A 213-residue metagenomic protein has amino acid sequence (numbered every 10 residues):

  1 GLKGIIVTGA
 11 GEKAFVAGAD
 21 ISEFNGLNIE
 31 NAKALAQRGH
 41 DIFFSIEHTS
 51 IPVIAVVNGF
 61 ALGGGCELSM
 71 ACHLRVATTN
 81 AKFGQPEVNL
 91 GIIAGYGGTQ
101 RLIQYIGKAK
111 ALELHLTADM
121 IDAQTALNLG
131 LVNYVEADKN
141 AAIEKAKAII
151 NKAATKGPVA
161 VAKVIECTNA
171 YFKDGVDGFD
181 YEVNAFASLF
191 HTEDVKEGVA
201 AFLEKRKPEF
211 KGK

Functional and structural regions predicted by a protein language model:
G1-L27, S45-V56, L74, T78-K82: A structural preference for short, pocket-lining loop segments at secondary-structure junctions
G26-Q37: A short acidic, glycine-rich active-site loop that binds or catalyzes chemistry on phosphate/adenosine moieties
I42, I46-H48, V56, L62-L116 (+2 more regions): CoA-thioester-processing core
V76-A81, V132-Y181, A187-E193, E209-K213: C-terminal long alpha-helix characteristic of the crotonase
A118-T125: Acidic, divalent-metal-coordinating active-site segment for phosphoryl/phosphodiester hydrolysis, typified by short
